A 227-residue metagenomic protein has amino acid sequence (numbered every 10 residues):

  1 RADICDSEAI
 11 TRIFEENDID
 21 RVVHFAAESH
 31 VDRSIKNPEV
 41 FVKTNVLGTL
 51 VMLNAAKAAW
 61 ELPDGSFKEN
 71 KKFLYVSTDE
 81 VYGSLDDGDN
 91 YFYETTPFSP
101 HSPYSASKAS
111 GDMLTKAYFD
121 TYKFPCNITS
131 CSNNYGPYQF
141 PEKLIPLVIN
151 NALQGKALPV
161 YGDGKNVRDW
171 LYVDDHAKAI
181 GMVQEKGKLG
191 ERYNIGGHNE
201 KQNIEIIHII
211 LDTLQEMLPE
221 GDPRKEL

Functional and structural regions predicted by a protein language model:
R1-N134, D174, Q184, N203 (+2 more regions): N-terminal Rossmann-like NAD(P)+-binding domain of SDR-like oxidoreductases, especially those catalyzing
C5, P146, A152-L227: C-terminal substrate-binding subdomain of Rossmann-fold SDR/epimerase-dehydratase oxidoreductases
G88, P141-I149: A glycine/serine/threonine-rich, flexible loop-to-helix segment that serves as the NAD(P) cofactor-binding "lid"
Y138: Conserved GTPase G-domain signal focused on the G5
